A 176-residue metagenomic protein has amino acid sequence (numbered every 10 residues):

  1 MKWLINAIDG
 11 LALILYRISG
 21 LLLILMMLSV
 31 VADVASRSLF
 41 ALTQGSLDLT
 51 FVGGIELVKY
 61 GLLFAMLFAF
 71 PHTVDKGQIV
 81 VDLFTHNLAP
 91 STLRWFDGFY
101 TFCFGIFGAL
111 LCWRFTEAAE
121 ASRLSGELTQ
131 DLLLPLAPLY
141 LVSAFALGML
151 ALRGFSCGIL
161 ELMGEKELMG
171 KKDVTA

Functional and structural regions predicted by a protein language model:
M1-A176: Alpha-helical transmembrane segments and membrane-interface helix-loop junctions in multi-pass membrane proteins
